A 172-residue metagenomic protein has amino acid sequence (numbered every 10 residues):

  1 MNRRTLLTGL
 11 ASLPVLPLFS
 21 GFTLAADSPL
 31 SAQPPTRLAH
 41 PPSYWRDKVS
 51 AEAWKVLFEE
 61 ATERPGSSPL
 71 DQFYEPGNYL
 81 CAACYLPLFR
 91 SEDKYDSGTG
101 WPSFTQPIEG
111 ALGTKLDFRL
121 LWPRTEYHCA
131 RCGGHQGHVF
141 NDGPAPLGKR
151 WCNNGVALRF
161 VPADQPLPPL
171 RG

Functional and structural regions predicted by a protein language model:
M1-P17: N-terminal secretory signal peptides and thylakoid transit peptides that target proteins across membranes
L18-V56, R64, P168, G172: C-terminal segment of N-terminal export signals and the immediately downstream linker at the start of the mature
L57-Y74: N-terminal post-signal-peptidase region of extra-cytosolic proteins
Y74-S103: Mid-length scaffold segments of soluble, non-membrane domains
N78, E126, K149: Residues immediately within or flanking Cys/His clusters that coordinate Zn2+ in small zinc-binding modules
C81, C129-C132: Short cysteine-rich clusters marking metal-coordination/redox-active sites
Y85, G133, V156: Cys/His-coordinated zinc-binding microdomains
R90-S91, H138-V139, V161: Short, non-ligating residues that shape and space the ligands of small metal-coordination modules and catalytic
